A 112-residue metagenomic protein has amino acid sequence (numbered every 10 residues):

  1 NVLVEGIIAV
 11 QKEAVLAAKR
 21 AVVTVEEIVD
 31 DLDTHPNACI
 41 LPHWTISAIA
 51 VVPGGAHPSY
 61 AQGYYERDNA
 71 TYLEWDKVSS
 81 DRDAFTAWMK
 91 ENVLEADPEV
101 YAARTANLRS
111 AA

Functional and structural regions predicted by a protein language model:
N1-A112: Metallocofactor- and cofactor-centric catalytic cores in central/energy metabolism, strongly enriched
